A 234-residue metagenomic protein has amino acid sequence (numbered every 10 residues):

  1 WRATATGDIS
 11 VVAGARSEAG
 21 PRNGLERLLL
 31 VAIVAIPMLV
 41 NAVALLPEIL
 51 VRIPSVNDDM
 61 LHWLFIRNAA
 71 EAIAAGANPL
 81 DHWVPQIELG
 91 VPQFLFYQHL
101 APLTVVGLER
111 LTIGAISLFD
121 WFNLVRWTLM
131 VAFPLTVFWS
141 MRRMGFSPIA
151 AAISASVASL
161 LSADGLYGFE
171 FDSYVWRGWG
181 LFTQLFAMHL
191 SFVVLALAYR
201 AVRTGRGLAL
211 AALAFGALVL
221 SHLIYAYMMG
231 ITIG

Functional and structural regions predicted by a protein language model:
W1-L46: Start-transfer (signal-anchor) and selected internal transmembrane alpha helices of multi-pass inner/ER membrane
A5-T6, V12, E18, R22 (+5 more regions): Intrinsically disordered, low-complexity segments enriched in small/polar residues
T6-I9, R22, L108, Y199-R200 (+1 more regions): Intrinsically disordered, low-complexity regions
R16, F186-L210: Membrane-interface transmembrane helices that cradle and orient dolichyl/undecaprenyl
P21, L25, V31, A42 (+3 more regions): Hydrophobic alpha-helical segments with strong N-terminal bias
E26-L30, N123, Q184, M188 (+1 more regions): Residue-level signature of transmembrane alpha-helical entry/exit and packing/kink sites in multi-pass membrane
N41-F192, L197, A217, L223-Y227: Active-site lumenal/periplasmic loops and adjacent helix-entry segments of GT-C-fold, multi-pass membrane
A209-L213, Y225-G234: Transmembrane-embedded, aromatic-rich helix segments that form part of the hydrophobic channel/pocket engaging
